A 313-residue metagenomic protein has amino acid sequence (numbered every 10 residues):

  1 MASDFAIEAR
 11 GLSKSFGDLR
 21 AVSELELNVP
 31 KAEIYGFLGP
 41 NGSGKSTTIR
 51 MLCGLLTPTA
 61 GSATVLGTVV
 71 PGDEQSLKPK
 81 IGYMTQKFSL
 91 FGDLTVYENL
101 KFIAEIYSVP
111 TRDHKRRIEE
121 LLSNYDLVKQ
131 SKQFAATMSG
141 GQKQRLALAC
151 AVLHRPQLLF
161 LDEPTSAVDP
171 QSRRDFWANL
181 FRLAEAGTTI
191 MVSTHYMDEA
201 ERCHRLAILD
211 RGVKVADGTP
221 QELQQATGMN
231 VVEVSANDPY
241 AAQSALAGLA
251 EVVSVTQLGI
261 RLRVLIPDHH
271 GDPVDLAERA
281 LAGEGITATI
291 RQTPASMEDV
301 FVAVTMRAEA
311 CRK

Functional and structural regions predicted by a protein language model:
G61-G72, S76-L77: Conserved ABC transporter NBD signature motif
D93, F134-M138: Conserved ABC ATPase signature
K101, E105, P110-Q130: Conserved ABC ATPase "signature" region
L148: Hydrophobic anchor residue at the start of the ABC signature
R155: Conserved catalytic motifs of ABC-family nucleotide-binding domains
L159-D162: Catalytic Walker B motif of ABC-type/P-loop ATPase nucleotide-binding domains
